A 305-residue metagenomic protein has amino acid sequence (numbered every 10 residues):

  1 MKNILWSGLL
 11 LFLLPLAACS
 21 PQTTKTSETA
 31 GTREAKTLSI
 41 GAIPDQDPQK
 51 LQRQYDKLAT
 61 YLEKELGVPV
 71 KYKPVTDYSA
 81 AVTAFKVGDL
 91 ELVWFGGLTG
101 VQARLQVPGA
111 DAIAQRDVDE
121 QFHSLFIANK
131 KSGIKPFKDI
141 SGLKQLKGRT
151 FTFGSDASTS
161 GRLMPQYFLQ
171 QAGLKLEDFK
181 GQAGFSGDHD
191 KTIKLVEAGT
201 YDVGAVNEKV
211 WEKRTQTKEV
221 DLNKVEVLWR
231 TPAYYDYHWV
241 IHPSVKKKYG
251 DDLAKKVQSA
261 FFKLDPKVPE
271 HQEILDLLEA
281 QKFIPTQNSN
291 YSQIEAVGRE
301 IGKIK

Functional and structural regions predicted by a protein language model:
P15-A18: C-terminal motif of bacterial Sec signal peptides marking the signal peptidase cleavage site
S20-P21, R33-K57, Y234, V240-I241 (+1 more regions): An extracytoplasmic/periplasmic, membrane-proximal ligand-sensing/linker region
A30-Q49, V68-K73, G148-T152: Short, well-ordered beta-strand elements
D56-G67, S155, S160-F185, T215-D221 (+1 more regions): Ligand-binding cleft/hinge of the Venus flytrap
Y72-T83, G96-L98, L176-K194: Short helix-initiation/N-cap motifs at beta->coil->alpha
W94-V107, Q170-Q171, E197, D202-L222: A ligand-binding cleft/hinge motif common to bilobed small-molecule-binding domains
A110-D119, F179-Q182, T215-A233: Short beta-strand->loop
R116-A172: A conserved helix-loop-strand patch within extracytoplasmic ligand-binding domains of the periplasmic binding
